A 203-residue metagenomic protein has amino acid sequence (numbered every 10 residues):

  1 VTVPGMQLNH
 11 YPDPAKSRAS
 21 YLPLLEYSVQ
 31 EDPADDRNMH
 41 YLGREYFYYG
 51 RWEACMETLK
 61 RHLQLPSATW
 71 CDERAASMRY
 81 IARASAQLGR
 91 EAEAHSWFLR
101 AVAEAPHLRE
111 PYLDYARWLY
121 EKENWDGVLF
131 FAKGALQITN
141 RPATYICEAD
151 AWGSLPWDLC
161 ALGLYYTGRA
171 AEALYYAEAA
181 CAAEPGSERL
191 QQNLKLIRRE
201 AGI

Functional and structural regions predicted by a protein language model:
V1-E57: Catalytic-site signature of metal-activated, phosphate-bearing donor transferases, centered on the GT-A/GT-A-like
R18, W52-E53, E91, W125 (+1 more regions): TPR-repeat structural position
Y46, S85, L119, G163-L164 (+1 more regions): Residue at a conserved register position within TPR or TPR-like alpha-solenoid repeats
